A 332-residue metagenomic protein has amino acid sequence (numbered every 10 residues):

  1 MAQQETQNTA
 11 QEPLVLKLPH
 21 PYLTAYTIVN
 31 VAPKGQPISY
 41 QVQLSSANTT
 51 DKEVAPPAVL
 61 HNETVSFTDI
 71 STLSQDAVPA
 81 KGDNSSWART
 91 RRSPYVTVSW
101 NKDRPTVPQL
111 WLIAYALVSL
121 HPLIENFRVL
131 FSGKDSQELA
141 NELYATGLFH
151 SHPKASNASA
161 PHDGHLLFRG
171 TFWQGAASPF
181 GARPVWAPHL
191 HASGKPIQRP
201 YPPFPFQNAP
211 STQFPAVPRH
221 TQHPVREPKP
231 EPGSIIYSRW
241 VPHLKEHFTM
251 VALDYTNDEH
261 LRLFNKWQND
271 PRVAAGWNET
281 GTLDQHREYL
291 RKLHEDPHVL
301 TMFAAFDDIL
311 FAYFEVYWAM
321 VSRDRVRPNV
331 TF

Functional and structural regions predicted by a protein language model:
A2-Q43, Q198-T256: Conserved N-terminal entry element of GNAT/NAT acetyltransferase domains
Y22-T24, N30-Q41, N48-D51, T280-T301: Active-site rim helix/loop that mediates acceptor-substrate recognition in acyltransferases
Q43-S45, V129-G133, A305, Y317: Core beta-strand residues in small-molecule sensory/regulatory alpha/beta domains
P57, E63, T68-S71, P79 (+2 more regions): Conserved beta-strand in the GNAT
V78-H162, V330-F332: Acyl-donor binding region in acyl/amide transferases
G133-H247: Fungal eukaryote-biased detector of long internal structured cores
K266-T280: Helix-loop element at the rim of GNAT/NAT acetyltransferase active sites that forms part of the acceptor-substrate
M320-F332: Conserved acyl-donor/pantetheine-binding loop and adjacent beta-alpha core of acyl/acetyltransferases and related
